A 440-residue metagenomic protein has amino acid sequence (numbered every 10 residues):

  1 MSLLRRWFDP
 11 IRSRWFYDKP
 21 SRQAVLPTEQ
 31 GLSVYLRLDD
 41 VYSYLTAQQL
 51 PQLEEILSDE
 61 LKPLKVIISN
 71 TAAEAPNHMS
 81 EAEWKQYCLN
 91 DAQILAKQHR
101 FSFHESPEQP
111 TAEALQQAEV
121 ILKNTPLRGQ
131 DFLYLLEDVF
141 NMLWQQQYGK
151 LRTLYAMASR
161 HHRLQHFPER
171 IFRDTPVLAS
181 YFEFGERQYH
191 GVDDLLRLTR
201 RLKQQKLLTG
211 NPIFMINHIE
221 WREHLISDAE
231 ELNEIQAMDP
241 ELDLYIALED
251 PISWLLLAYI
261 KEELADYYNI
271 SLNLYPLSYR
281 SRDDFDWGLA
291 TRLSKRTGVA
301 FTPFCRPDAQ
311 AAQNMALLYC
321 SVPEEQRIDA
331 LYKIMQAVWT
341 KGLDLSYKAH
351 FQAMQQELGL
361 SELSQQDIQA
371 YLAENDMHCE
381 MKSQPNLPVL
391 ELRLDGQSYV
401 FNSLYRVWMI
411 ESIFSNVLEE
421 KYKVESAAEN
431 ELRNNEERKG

Functional and structural regions predicted by a protein language model:
L3-W7, I11-R14, T28-V34, S43-I56 (+5 more regions): C-terminal cap of thioredoxin/glutaredoxin-like
P20-P27, E230-M238: Short boundary motifs at domain starts and secondary-structure transition points
L36-D39, I246-E249: Short pre-active-site segment immediately N-terminal to redox-active cysteine/selenocysteine motifs in thiol-based
L38, Y42-M142, W254-K341, K421 (+1 more regions): Structural alpha/beta surface segment adjacent to cysteine/selenocysteine redox centers across thiol/disulfide enzymes
V66-S69, D194, A247, L277 (+1 more regions): An acidic- and aromatic-residue-enriched active-site/binding cleft used to recognize and process polar
E81-W84, C88, R160, E249 (+3 more regions): Residue-level preference for long, well-ordered alpha-helices that form the structural scaffold of enzyme catalytic
Q86-I94, E231-E241, R296-T297, L372-N375: A broadly tuned preference for mixed-charge, low-complexity surface segments
F172, R187-Q188, E249, D308-A311: Aromatic-acidic/polar surface patches that form glycan- and anion
